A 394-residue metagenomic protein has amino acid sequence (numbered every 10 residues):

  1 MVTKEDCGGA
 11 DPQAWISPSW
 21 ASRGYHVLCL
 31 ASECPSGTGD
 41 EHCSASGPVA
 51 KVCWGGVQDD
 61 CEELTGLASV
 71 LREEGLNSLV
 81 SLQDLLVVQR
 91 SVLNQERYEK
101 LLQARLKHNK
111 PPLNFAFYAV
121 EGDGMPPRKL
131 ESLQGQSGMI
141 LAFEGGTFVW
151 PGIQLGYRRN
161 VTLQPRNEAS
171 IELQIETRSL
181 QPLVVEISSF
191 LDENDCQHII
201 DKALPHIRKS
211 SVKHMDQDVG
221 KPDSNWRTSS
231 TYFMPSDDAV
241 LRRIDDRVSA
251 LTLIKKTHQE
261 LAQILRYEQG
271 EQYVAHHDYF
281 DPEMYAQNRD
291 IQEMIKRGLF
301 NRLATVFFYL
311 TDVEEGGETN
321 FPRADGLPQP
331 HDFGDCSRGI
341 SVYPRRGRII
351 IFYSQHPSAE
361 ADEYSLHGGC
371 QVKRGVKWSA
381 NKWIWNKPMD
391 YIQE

Functional and structural regions predicted by a protein language model:
M1-V2, C7, W15, W20 (+3 more regions): Fe(II)/2-oxoglutarate oxygenase catalytic core
